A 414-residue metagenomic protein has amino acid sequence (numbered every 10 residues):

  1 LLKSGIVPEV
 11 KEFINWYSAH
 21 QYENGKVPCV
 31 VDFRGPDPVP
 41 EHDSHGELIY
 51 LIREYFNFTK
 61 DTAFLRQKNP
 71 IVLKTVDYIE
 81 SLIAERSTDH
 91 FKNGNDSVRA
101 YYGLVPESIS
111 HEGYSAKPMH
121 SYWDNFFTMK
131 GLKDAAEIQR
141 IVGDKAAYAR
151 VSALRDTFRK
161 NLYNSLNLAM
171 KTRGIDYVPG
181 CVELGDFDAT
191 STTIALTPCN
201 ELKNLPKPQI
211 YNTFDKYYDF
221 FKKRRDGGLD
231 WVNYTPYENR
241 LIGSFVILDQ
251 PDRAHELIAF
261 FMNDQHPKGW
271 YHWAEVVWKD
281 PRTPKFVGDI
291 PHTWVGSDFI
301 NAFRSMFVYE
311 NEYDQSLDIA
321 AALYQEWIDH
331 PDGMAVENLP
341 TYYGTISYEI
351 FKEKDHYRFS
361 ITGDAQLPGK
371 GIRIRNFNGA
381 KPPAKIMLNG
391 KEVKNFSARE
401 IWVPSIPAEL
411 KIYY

Functional and structural regions predicted by a protein language model:
L1-A19, F33, H45, R66-L73 (+7 more regions): Active-site core of glycosidic bond-cleaving carbohydrate-active enzymes
Y17-V27, I49, D96-S110, N167 (+2 more regions): Active-site-adjacent bridging/hinge elements
E23-N24, D37, T62, R86 (+4 more regions): Alpha-solenoid repeat scaffolds
N24, P28-E47, E80-T157, I386: The feature captures the catalytic groove of carbohydrate-active enzymes
N24-H45, L51-T62, P281-R282, F286-D289: Aromatic/His-enriched, Gly/Pro-containing loop or helix-boundary segments that lie immediately adjacent to catalytic
E54-L82: Hydrophobic or amphipathic alpha-helical targeting/insertion segments
Y55-T59, A136-V142, A169: Secondary-structure edge/capping motif, primarily at the C-terminal ends of alpha-helices and the immediately following
D252-Y414: Non-catalytic C-terminal accessory modules of carbohydrate-active enzymes
